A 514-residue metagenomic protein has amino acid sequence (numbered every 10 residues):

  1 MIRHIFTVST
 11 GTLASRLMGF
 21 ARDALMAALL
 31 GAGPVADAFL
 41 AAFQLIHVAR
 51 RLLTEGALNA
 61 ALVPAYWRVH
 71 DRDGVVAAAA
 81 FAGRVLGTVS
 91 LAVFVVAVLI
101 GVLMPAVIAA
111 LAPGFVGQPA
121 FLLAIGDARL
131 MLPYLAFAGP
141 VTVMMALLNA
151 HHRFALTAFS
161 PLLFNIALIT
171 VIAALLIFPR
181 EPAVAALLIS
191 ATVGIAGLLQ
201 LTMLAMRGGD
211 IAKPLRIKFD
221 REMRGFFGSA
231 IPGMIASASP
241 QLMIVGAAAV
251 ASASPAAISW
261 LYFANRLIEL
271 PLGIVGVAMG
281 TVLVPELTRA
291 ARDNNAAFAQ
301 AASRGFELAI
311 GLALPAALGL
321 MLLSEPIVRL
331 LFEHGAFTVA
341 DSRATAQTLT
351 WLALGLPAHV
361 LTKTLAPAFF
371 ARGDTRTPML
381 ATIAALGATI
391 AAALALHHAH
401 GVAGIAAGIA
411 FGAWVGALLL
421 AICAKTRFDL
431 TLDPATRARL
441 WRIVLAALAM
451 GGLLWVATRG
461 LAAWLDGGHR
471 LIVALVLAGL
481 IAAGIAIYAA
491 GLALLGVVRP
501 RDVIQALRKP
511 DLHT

Functional and structural regions predicted by a protein language model:
M1-T514: Membrane-embedded alpha-helical bundles of multi-pass transporters/translocases, especially carrier/permease families
